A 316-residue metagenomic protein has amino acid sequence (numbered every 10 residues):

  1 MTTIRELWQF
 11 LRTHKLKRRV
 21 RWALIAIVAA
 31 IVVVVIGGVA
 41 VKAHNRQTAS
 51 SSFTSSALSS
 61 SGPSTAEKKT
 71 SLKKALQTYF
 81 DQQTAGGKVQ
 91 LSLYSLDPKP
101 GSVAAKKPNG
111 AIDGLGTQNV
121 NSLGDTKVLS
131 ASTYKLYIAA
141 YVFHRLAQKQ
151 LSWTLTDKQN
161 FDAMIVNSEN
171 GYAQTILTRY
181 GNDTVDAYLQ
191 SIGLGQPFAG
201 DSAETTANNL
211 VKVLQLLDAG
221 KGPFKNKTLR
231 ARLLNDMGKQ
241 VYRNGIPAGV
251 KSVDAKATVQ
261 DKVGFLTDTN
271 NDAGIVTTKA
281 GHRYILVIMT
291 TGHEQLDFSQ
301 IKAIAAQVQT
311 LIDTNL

Functional and structural regions predicted by a protein language model:
M1-V20: N-terminal Lys/Arg-rich, disordered targeting/topogenic segments
I25-G37: Hydrophobic membrane-insertion alpha-helices, especially the h-region of bacterial N-terminal signal peptides
G37-L115, N119-V120, I176-L316: Penicillin-recognizing serine hydrolase domain
T117, S122, H144-A163, L229: Short, well-structured active-site flanking segments
T126-L151, M164, L286: Active-site SXXK
L129-Y134, T156, L177, S202-T205: Short, contiguous, pocket-lining structural segments that sit at or immediately flank catalytic/ligand-binding sites
A139-F143, Q174, V211: Short, hydrophobic alpha-helix immediately C-terminal to the catalytic nucleophile
Q150-E169, T184-F198: Active-site helix/loop module of the DD-peptidase/beta-lactamase fold, centered on the serine-lysine SxxK catalytic
